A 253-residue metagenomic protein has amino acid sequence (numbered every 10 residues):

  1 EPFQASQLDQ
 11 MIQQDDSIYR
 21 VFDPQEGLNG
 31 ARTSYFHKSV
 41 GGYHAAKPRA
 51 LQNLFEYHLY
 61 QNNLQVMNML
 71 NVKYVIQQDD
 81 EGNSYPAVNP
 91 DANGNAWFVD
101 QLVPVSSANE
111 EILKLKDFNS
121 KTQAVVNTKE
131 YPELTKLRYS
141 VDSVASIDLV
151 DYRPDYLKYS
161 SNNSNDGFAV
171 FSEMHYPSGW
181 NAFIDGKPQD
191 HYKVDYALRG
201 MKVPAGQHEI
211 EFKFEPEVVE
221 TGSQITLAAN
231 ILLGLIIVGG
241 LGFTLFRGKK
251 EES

Functional and structural regions predicted by a protein language model:
E1-E173, W180, E252: Conserved luminal/periplasmic juxtamembrane motif of membrane-embedded glycan-processing enzymes
T122, V126-S253: Active-site-proximal, structured, solvent-exposed surfaces of multi-pass membrane proteins that position macromolecular
